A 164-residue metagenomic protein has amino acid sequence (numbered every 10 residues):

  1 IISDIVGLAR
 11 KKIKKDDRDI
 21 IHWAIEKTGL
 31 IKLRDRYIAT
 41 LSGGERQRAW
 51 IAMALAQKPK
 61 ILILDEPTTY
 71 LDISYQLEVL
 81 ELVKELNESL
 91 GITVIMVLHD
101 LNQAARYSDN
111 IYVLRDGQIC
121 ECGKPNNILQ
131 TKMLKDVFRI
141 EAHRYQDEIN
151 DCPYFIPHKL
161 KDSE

Functional and structural regions predicted by a protein language model:
K12, Y37-L41, E45: Conserved ABC ATPase signature
K15-L33: Conserved ABC ATPase "signature" region
K58: Conserved catalytic motifs of ABC-family nucleotide-binding domains
L62-E66: Catalytic Walker B motif of ABC-type/P-loop ATPase nucleotide-binding domains
L77-L90: Helical segment within the ABC ATPase nucleotide-binding domain
V137-E164: ABC ATPase nucleotide-binding domains
